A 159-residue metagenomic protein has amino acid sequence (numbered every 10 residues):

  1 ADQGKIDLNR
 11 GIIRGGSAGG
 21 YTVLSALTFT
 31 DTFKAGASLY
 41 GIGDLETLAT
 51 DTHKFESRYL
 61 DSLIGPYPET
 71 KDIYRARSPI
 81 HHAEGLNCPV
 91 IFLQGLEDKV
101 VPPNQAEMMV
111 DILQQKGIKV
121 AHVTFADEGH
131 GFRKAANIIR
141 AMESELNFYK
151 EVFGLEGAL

Functional and structural regions predicted by a protein language model:
A1-L159: Active-site-proximal cap/loop segments of hydrolase catalytic domains
